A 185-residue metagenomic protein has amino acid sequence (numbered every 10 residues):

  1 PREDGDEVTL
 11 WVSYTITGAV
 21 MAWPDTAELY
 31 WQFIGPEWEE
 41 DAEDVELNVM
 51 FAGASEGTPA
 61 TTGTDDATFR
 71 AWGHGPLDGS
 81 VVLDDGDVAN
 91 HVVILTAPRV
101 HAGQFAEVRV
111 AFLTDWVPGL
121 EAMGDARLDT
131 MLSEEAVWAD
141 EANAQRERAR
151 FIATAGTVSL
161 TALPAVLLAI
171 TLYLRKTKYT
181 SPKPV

Functional and structural regions predicted by a protein language model:
P1-V82, H101-A102, W116-T130, Y179-P182: Surface-exposed, acidic/Ser/Thr-rich flexible loop segments
I16, A27-I34, D85, V93-L95 (+2 more regions): Sparse, context-dependent recognition of short Cys/His-centered cofactor- or disulfide-binding micro-motifs
G73, L120-V185: Short, amphipathic alpha-helical interface elements at domain boundaries that mediate macromolecular binding
L83, V93, A149-I152: Membrane-interfacial loop-to-transmembrane-helix junctions in polytopic alpha-helical membrane proteins
D85-M123: Extracytoplasmic
